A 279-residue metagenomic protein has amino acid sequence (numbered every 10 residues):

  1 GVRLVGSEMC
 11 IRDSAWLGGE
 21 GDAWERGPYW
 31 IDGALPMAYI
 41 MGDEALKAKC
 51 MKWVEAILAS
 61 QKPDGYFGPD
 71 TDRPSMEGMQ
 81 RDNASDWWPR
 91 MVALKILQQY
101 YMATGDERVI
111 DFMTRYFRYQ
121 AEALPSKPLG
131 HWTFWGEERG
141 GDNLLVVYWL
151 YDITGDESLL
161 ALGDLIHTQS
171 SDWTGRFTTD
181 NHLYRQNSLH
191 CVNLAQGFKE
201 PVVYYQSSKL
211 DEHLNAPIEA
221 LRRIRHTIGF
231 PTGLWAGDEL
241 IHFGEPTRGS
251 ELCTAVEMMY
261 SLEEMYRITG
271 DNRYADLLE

Functional and structural regions predicted by a protein language model:
G1-G6, C10-I11: Single conserved hydrophobic/aromatic residue that forms the stacking wall/gate of nucleotide- or nucleobase-binding
S7-E8, W30, E44-R81, R225-A236: Helix-terminus loop motifs that line ligand-binding clefts
R12-R26, M37-Y39, F67-N83: Internal amphipathic alpha-helical repeat/solenoid segments
D22-Y39, S85-Y101, G136-D152, L189-Q206 (+1 more regions): Well-ordered alpha-helical segments within folded domains of soluble proteins
A38-M51, L97-T114, Y151-D164, Y205-I218 (+2 more regions): Structural helix-adjacent loops and short alpha-helical linkers that scaffold large soluble proteins
Q61-G68, R108-V109, T154-L159, S171-R176 (+2 more regions): Proline-centered turn/helix-capping motifs that create local helix->coil transitions or kinks
F112-S207: Hydrophobic, small-residue-rich alpha-helical packing segments that form membrane-like cores
E219, H226-E279: Extended polysaccharide-engagement surfaces of secreted carbohydrate-active enzymes
